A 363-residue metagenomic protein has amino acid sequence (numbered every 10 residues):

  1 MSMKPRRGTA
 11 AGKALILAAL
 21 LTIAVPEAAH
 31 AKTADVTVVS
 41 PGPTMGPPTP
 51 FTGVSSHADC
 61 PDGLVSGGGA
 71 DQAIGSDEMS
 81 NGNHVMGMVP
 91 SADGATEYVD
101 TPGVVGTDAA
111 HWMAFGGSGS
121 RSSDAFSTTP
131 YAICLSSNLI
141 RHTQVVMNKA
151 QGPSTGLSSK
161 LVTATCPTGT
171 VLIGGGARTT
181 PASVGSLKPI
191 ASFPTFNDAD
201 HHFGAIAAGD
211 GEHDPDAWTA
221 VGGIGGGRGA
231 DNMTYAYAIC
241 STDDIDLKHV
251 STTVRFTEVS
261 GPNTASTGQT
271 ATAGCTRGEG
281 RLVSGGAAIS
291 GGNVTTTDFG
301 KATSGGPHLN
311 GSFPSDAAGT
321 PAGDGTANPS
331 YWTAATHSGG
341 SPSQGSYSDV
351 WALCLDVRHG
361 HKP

Functional and structural regions predicted by a protein language model:
S2-A31: Secretory targeting and sorting signals
K32-P363: Extracellular attachment/recognition segments
